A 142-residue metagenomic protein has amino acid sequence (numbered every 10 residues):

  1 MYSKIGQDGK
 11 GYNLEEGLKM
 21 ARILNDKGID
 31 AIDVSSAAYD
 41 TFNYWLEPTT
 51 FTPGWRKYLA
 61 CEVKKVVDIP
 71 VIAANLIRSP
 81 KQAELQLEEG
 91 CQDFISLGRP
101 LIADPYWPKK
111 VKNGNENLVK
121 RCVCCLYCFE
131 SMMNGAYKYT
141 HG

Functional and structural regions predicted by a protein language model:
M1-G142: Flavin-dependent oxidoreductase catalytic cores
